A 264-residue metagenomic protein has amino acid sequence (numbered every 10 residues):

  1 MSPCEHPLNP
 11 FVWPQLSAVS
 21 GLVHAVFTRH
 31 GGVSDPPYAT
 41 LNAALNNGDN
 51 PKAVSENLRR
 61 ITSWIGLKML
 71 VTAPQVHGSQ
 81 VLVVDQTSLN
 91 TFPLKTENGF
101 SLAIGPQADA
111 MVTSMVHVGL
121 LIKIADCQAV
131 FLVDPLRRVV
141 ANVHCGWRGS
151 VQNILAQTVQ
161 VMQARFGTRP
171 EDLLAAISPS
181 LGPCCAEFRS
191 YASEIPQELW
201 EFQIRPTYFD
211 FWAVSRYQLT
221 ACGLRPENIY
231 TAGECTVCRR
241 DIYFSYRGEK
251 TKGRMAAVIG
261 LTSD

Functional and structural regions predicted by a protein language model:
M1-D264: Active-site microenvironment for binding and transforming phosphate-containing groups
